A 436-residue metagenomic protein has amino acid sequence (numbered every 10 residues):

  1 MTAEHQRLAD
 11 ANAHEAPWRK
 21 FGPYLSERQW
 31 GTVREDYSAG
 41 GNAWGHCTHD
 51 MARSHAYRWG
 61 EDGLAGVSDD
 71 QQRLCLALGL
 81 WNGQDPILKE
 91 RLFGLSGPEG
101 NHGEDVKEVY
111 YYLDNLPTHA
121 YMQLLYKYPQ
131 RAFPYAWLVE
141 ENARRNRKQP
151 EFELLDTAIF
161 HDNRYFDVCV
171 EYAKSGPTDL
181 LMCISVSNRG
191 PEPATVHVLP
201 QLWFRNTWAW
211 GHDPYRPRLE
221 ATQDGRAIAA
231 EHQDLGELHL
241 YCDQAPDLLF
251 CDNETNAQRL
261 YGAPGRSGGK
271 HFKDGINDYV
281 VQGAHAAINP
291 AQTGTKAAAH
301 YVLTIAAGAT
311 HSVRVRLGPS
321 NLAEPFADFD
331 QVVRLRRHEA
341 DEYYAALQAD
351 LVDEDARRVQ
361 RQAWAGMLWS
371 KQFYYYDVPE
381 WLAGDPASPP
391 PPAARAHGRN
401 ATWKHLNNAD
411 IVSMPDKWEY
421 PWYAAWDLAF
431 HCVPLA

Functional and structural regions predicted by a protein language model:
M1-S370, Y374-Y423, A429: Anionic coordination/interaction segments
D427-A436: Non-membrane alpha-helical segments in proteins
